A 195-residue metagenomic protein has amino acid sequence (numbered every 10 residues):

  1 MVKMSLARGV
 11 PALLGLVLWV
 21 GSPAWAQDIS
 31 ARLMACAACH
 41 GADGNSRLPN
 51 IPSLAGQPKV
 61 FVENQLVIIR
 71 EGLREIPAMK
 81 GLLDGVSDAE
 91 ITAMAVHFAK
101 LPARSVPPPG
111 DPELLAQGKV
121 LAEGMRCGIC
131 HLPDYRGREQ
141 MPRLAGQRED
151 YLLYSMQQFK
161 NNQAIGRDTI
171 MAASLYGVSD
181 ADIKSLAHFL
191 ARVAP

Functional and structural regions predicted by a protein language model:
M1-A7: N-terminal secretory signal peptides that target proteins for export/translocation
G9-G21: Bacterial N-terminal signal peptides
A24-N45, A55, V106, G110-P133 (+1 more regions): Sequence/structural segment immediately N-terminal to covalent heme-attachment motifs in c-type and related
G44-V86, K119, E123, Y135-N161 (+2 more regions): Gly/Gly-Pro-rich "capping" loops immediately C-terminal to redox-active cysteine motifs in periplasmic/lumenal
D84-V106, D150, Y176-P195: C-terminal capping alpha-helices of c-type cytochrome domains
